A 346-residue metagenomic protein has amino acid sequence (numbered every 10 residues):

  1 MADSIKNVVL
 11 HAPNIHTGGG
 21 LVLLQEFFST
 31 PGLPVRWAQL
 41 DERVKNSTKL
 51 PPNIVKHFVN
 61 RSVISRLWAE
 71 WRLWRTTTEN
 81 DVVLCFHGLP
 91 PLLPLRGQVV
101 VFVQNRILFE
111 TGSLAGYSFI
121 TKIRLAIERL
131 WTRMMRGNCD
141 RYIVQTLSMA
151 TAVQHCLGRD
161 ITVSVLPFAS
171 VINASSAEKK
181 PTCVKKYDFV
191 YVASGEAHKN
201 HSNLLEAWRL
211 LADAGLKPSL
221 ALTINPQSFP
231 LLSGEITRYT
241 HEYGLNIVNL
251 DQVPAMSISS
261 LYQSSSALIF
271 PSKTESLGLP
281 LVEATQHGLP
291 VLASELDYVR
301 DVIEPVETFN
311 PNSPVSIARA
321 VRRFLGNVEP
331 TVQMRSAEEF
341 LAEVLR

Functional and structural regions predicted by a protein language model:
V9, P181-K199, L205-W208: Conserved donor-binding/catalytic core segment of Leloir-type glycosyltransferases
Q39-V44, P218-G234, D251: Glycosyltransferase donor-sugar binding loop
K122-Y142: Membrane-proximal helix-turn-helix segments that form the acceptor-binding/catalytic region of lipid-linked
G137-S176: Donor nucleotide-sugar binding/catalytic pocket of nucleotide-sugar-dependent glycosyltransferases
S233-M256: Nucleotide-activated donor-binding/catalytic signature segment of Leloir-type glycosyltransferases, i.e., the conserved
K273: Aromatic "clamp/platform" in nucleotide-sugar-dependent glycosyltransferases that forms part of the donor/acceptor
L281, T285-Q286, P290-A293: Short hydrophobic beta-strand element within catalytic cores of glycosyltransferases and related nucleotide-activated
E307-V315, F324-G326: Conserved acidic donor-binding segment of nucleotide-sugar-dependent glycosyltransferases
